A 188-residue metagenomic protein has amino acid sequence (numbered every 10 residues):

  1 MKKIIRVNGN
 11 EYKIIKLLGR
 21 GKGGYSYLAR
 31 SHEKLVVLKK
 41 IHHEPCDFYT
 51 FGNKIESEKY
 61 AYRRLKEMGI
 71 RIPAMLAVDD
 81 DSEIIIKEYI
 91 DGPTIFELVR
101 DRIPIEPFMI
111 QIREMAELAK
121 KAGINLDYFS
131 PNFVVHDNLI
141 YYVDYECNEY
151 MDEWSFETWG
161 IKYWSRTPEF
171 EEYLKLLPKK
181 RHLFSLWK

Functional and structural regions predicted by a protein language model:
M1-I15: Juxta-kinase regulatory segment immediately upstream of eukaryotic protein kinase catalytic domains
I14-I55: ATP-binding glycine-rich loop module of kinase domains
V36, R71, I85, Y141-V143: Protein kinase-like catalytic core scaffold
F51, I70-M109: Conserved structural core of kinase catalytic domains
Y60-I70: Structural motif at the C-terminus of the N-lobe alphaC helix and the adjacent alphaC-beta4 loop of the Hanks-type
Q111-L118: Conserved hydrophobic core/spine positions of the Hanks-type protein kinase catalytic domain
K120-N125, H136-K188: C-lobe/activation-segment region of protein kinase-like
Y128-F133: Hydrophobic residue at the +6 position relative to the catalytic HRD Asp in the kinase catalytic loop
